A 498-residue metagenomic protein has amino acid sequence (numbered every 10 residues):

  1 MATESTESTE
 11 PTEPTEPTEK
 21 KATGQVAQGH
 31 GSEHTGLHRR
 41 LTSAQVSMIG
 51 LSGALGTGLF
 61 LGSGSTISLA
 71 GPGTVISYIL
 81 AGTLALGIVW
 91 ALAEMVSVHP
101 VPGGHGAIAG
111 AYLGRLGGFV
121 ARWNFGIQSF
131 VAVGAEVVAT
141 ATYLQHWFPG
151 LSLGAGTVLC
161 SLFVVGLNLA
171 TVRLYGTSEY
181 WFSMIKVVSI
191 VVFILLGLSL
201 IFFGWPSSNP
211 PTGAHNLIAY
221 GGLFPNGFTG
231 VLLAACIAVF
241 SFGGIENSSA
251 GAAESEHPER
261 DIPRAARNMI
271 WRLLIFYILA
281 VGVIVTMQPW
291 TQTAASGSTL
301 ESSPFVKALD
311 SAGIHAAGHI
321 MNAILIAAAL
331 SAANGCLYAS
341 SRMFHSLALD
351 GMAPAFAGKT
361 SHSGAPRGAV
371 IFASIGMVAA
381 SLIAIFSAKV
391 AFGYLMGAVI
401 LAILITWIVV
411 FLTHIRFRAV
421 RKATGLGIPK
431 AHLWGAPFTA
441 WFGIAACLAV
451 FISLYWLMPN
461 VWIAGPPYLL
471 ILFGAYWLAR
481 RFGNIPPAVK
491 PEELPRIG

Functional and structural regions predicted by a protein language model:
M1-G62, S68-G73, L86-W90, P102 (+4 more regions): Membrane-interface "cap" regions at the ends of multi-pass membrane proteins
H30, A107-G110, L116, V137-T157 (+5 more regions): Helix-loop-helix connectors at the membrane interface of multi-pass transporters/channels
S32-L37, T74-V75, M184-A323, V461: Helix-loop-helix junctions that connect adjacent transmembrane segments in multi-pass membrane transporters
L37-L41, L61-C160, R272-L279, N460-G474: Extracellular loop-to-transmembrane helix junctions
V101, N124-V138, I237, F242-S255 (+3 more regions): Membrane-helix boundary/coupling elements in multi-pass transport proteins
A107-A109, G114, H146, G221 (+2 more regions): TM-loop-TM module centered on a large, flexible mid-protein loop between adjacent transmembrane helices in multi-pass
A141, L153-T212, A266-L274, M396-V409 (+2 more regions): Membrane-interface loop-to-helix entry segments
W181-F182, F356-R367, L404-M458, P486-I497: C-terminal membrane-solvent junction of multi-pass transporters and transport-like membrane proteins
